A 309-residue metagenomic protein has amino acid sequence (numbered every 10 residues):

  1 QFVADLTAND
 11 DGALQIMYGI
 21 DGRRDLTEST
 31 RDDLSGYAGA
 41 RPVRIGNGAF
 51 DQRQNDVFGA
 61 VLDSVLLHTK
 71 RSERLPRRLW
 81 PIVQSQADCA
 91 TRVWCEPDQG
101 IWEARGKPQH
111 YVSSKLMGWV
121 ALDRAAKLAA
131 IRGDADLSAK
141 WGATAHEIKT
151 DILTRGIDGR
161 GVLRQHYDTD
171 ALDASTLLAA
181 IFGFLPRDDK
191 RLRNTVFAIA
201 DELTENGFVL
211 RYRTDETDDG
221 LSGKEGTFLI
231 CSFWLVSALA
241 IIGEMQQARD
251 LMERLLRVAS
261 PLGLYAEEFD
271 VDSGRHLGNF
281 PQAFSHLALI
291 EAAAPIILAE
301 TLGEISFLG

Functional and structural regions predicted by a protein language model:
Q1-M17: Carboxylate/His-rich catalytic cores and anion/metal-binding grooves
G12-Q52, S64, W80, S85-D98 (+2 more regions): Extended glycan-interaction surfaces of carbohydrate-active proteins
A60-L75, M117-D134, L178-D188, F233-Q247 (+2 more regions): Well-ordered alpha-helical scaffold segments within catalytic/enzyme domains
P76-R132, L137-A139, L172-A174: Aromatic-lined, polymer-binding surfaces characteristic of secreted/periplasmic polysaccharide-degrading enzymes
G100-E103, W234, G274: Glycine- and acidic
L116-W119, A143-H146, T150: Generic structural signal for well-ordered, non-transmembrane alpha-helical segments in soluble/cytosolic regions
